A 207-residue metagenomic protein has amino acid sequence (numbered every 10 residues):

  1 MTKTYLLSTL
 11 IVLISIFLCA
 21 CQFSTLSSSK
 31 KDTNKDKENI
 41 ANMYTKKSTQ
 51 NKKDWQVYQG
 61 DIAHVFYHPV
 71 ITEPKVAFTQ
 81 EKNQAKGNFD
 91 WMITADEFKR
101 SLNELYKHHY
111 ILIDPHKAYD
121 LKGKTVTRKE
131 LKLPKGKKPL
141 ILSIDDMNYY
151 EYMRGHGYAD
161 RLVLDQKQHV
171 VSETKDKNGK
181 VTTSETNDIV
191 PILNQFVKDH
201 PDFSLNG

Functional and structural regions predicted by a protein language model:
M1-S27: Sec-dependent N-terminal signal peptides of Gram-positive bacterial secreted proteins and lipoproteins
Y5-L7, K53, E130: Hydrophobic alpha-helical segments, principally membrane-spanning helices and signal/leader peptides
L6, M43-T45, K107, D120: Compositionally biased, intrinsically disordered low-complexity regions enriched in proline and serine
V12, W55-Q56, L133: Sterically constrained small-residue positions within well-ordered secondary structures of folded domains
T25-W55, Q59-D61: N-terminal, intrinsically disordered, polar/charged segments of Gram-positive cell-envelope systems that serve as
Q59-H64, H68-P74, E81-G207: Active-site beta->alpha N-cap acidic-glycine motif
